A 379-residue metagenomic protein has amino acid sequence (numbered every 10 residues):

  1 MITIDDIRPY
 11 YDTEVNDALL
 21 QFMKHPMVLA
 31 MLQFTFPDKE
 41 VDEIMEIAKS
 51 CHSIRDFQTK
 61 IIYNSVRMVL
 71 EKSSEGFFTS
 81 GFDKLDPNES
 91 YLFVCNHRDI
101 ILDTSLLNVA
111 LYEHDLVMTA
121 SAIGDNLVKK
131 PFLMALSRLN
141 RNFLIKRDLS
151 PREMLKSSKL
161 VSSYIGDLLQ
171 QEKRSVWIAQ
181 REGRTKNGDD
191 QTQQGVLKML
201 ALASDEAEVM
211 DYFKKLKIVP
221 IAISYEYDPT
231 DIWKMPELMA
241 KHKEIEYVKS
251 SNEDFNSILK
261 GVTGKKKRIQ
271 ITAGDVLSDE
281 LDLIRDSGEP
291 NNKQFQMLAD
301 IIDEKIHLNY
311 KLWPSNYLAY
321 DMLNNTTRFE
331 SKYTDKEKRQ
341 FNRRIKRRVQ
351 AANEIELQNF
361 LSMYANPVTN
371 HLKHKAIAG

Functional and structural regions predicted by a protein language model:
M1-Y91, H97-N108, Y112, M134 (+2 more regions): Membrane-anchoring hydrophobic helices of lipid-metabolizing enzymes
E14, A48-C51, A203, K305 (+1 more regions): Alpha-helix boundary/capping residues
H52, D56, D148-L155, N187 (+1 more regions): Charge-dense, low-complexity intrinsically disordered segments
I61, S157-V161, Q294, L298: Soluble or luminal CAZymes and related metallo-dependent hydrolases
S65, E71-L277, S331, D335 (+1 more regions): Soluble catalytic domains of membrane acyltransferases
K243-D321: A cross-taxonomic marker for long C-terminal extensions/tails that follow the last structured domain
K293-G379: C-terminal accessory extensions appended to soluble enzyme cores
